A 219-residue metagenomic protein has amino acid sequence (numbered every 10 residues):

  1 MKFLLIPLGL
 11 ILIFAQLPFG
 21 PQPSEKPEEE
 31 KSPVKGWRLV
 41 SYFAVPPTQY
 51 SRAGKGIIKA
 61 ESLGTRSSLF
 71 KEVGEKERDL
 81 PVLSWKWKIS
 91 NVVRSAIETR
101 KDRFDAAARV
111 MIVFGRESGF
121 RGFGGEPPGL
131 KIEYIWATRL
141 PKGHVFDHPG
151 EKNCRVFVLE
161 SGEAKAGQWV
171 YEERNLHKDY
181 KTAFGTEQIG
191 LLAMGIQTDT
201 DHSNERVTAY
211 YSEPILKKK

Functional and structural regions predicted by a protein language model:
L17-A44: Extracellular carbohydrate-recognition regions
P47-S68: Short carbohydrate-recognition loop motifs
L69-E75, R121-F123, V156-A164: Beta-strand-rich interaction surfaces with strong enrichment in secreted/lumenal proteins
E72-L83, E163-A166, E187: Extracellular/lumenal carbohydrate-interaction signature centered on repeated Trp-anchored short motifs
K86-V92, G115-E117, H177: Solvent-exposed strand-to-loop "edge" motifs in beta-rich extracellular domains
D105-N153: Extracellular/luminal beta-rich ligand-recognition and adhesion surfaces characterized by aromatic-Gly/Pro-enriched
A108-V110, K152-G162, A166-R206: Extracellular beta-strand ligand-recognition surfaces/modules
M194, S212-L216: Extracellular beta-strand elements of beta-rich domains used for carbohydrate recognition/degradation or cell-matrix
